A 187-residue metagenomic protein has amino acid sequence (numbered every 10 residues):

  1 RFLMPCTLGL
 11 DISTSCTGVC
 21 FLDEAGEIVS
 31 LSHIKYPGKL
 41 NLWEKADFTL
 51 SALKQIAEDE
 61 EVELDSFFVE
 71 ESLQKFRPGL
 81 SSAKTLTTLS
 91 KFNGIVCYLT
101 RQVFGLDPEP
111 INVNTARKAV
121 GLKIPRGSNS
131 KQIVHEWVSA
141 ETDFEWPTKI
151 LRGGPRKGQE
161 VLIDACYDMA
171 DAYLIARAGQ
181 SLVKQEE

Functional and structural regions predicted by a protein language model:
F2-E187: Phosphate- and other anionic-substrate recognition elements at nucleic-acid/protein interfaces
